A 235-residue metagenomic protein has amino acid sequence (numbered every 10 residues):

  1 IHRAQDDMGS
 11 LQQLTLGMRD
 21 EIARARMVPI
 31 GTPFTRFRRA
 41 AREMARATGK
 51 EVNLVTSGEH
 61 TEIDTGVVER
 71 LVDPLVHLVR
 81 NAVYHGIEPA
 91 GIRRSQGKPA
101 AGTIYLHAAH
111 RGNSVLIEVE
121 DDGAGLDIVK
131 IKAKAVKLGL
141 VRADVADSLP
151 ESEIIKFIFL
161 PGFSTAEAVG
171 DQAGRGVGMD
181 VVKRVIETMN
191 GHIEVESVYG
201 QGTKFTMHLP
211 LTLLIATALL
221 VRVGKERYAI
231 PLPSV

Functional and structural regions predicted by a protein language model:
I1-A133, K137: Charged, alpha-helical coiled-coil and linker scaffolds that mediate dimerization/oligomerization and interdomain
A41, L78, I158, Q172 (+1 more regions): Residue-level signature of catalytic and energy-coupling elements of molecular machines, predominantly ATP/GTP-dependent
V55, Q96, V129-S152, E196-Y199 (+1 more regions): Interdomain boundary/hinge elements
T103, G125, G178, Y199-T206: Glycine-rich nucleotide-binding loop
V119-A173: Glycine-rich/acidic phosphate-handling loop/turn and adjacent ATP-lid/helix of nucleotide-binding kinase/ATPase domains
I158, G178, V182: Short alpha-helical Gxxx[C/S/T] motif in the catalytic ATP-binding
A166, D180, M189: Conserved ATPase active-site switch/coordination loops adjacent to the nucleotide-binding site
R184-V235: Conserved secondary-structure micro-motifs at functional edges
